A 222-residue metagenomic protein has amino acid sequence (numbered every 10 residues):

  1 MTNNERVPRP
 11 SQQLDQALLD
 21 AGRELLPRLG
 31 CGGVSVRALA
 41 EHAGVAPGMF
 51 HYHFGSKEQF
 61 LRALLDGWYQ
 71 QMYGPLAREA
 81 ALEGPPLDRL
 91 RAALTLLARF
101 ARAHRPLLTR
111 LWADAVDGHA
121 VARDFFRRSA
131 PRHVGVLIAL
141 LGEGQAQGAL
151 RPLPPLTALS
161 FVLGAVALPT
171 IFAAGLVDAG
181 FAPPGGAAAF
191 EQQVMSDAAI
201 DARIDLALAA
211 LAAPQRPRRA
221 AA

Functional and structural regions predicted by a protein language model:
M1-P8: Short, intrinsically disordered or compositionally biased N-terminal tails of bacterial proteins
T2, R99, A103, P131-Q147 (+2 more regions): C-terminal peripheral helix-coil segments that are non-catalytic and often amphipathic
R6, L64-A92, L140: Amphipathic alpha-helical linker/stalk segments
L14-R23, L39, L64-W68, M72 (+1 more regions): Generic hydrophobic, amphipathic alpha-helix propensity
A17, L25-Q59, A63: Helix-turn-helix
A77-T109, P155-V162, I200-D201, R216: Hydrophobic alpha-helical connector segments
D88, D124-S129, A146-F161: All-alpha amphipathic helical-bundle segments outside canonical DNA-binding/catalytic cores that form hydrophobic
R102-D124, A173-A182: Amphipathic alpha-helical segments used for helix-helix packing
